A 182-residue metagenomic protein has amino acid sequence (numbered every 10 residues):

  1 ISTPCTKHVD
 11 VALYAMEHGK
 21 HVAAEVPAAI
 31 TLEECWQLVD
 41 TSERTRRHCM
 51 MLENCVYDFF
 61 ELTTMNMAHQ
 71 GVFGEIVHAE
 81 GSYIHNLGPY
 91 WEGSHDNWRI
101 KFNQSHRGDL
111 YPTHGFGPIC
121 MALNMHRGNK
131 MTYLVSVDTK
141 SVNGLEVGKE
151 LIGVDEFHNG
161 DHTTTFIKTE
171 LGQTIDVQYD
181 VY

Functional and structural regions predicted by a protein language model:
I1, A28, D109: Flexible, glycine- and charge-enriched loops at secondary-structure boundaries
S2-T3, Q178: Short, well-ordered coil/turn residues at beta-beta hairpins and beta-strand->alpha-helix junctions within
P4-Y57, G71: Beta-strand-loop-alpha-helix segment that lines the small-molecule cofactor/substrate pocket of alpha/beta enzymes
E25, V137, V177-Q178: Generic beta-strand/beta-sheet core signal
T45-M50, C55-H158: Predominantly a Rossmann-like dinucleotide-binding segment in NAD(P)-dependent oxidoreductases
G153-T163, I167-Y182: NAD(P)-dinucleotide binding in Rossmann-like oxidoreductases
